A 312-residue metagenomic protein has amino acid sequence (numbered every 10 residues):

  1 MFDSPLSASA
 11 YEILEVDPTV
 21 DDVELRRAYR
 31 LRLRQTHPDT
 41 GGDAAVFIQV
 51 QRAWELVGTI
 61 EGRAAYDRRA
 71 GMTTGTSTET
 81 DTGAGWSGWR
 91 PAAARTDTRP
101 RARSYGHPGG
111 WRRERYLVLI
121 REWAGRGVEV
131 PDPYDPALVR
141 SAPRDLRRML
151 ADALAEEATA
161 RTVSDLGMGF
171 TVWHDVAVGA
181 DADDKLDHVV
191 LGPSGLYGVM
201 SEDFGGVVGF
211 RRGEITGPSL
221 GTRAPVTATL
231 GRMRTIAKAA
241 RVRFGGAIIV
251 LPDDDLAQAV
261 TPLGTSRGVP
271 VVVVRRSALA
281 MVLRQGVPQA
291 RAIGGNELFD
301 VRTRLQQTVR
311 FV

Functional and structural regions predicted by a protein language model:
M1-D3, I60-T171, V178-D183, F210 (+1 more regions): Surface-exposed interaction regions that form or flank ligand-binding interfaces
M1-D39, A53, V57: N-terminal J-domain/J-like co-chaperone modules of DnaJ/Hsp40 proteins
V176-V178, D203: Short, flexible loop/turn elements at secondary-structure junctions
K185-V189: Catalytic metal-binding acidic patch
V190-G213: Active-site beta-strand-loop-beta-strand hairpin of nuclease catalytic cores that positions key catalytic residues
G213-G221: Short helix/strand-bridging catalytic loops that position acidic/His residues to coordinate divalent metals and engage
